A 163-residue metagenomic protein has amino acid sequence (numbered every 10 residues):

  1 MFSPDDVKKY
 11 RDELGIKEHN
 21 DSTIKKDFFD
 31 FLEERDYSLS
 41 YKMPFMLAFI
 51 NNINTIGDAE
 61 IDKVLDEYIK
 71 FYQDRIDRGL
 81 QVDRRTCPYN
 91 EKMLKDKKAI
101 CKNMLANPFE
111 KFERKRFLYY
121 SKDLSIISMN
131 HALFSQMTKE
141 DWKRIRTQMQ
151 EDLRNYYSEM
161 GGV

Functional and structural regions predicted by a protein language model:
M1-V163: Intrinsically disordered, charged low-complexity linkers and terminal tails that flank or connect structured domains
